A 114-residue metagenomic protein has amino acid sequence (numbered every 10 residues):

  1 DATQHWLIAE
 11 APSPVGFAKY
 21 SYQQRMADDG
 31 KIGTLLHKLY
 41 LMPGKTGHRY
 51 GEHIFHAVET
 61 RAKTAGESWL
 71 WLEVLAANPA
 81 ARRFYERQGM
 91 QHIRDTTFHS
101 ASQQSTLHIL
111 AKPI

Functional and structural regions predicted by a protein language model:
D1-G44, E52-A57, R61, D95-F98 (+1 more regions): Acetyl-CoA-dependent GNAT
G30-T34, S68-R82, E86-I114: C-terminal "cap" of GNAT-fold acetyltransferases
M42-G44, H48, A76-A77: Active-site acidic-Proline motif in GNAT/NAT acetyltransferases
T46, K63, E86: Short polybasic/polar patches that bind polyanions
H48, A65-S68: Short coil/turn segments at alpha/beta junctions that flank glycine-rich nucleotide-binding fingerprints
H48-R49, Q104: Short, solvent-exposed loop/helix junctions and linker helices that flank or host conserved functional motifs
